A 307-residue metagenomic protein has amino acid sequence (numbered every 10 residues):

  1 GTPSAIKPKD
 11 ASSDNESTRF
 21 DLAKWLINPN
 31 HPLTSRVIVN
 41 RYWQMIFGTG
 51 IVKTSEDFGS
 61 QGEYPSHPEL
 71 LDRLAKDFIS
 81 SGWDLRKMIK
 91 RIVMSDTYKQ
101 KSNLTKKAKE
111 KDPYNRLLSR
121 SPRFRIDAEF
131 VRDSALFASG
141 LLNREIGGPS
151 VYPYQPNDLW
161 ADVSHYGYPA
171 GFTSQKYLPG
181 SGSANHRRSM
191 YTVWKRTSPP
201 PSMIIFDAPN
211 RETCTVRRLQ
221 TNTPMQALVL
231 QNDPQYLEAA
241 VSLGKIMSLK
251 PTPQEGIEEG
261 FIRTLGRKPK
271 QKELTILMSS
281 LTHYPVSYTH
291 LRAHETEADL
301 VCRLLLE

Functional and structural regions predicted by a protein language model:
G1-A170, G180, V216, L237-Y288: Primarily short, surface-exposed interaction patches in extracytoplasmic proteins
G1-S12, T192-V193, M203-P209: Active-site substrate-binding loop specific to GH73 endo-beta-N-acetylglucosaminidase modules in bacterial autolysins
R196-P199: Hydrophobic/basic alpha-helical segments
E212-L219: Conserved phosphate-binding loops in nucleotide/dinucleotide-binding enzymes
T289-T296: Conserved small/polar residues in nucleotide/adenosyl-binding loops
V301-E307: Hydrophobic alpha-helical segments, chiefly the membrane-spanning helices and signal/signal-anchor peptides
